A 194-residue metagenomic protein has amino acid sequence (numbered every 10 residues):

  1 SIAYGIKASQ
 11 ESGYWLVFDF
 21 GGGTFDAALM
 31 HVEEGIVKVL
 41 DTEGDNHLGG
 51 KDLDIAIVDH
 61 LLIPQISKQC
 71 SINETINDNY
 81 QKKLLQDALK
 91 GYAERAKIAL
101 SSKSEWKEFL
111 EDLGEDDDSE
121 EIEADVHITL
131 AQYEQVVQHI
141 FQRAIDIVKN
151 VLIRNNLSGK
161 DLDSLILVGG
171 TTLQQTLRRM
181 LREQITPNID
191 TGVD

Functional and structural regions predicted by a protein language model:
S1-D194: Oxyanion-binding/catalytic loops of NTP- or PPi-dependent enzymes
